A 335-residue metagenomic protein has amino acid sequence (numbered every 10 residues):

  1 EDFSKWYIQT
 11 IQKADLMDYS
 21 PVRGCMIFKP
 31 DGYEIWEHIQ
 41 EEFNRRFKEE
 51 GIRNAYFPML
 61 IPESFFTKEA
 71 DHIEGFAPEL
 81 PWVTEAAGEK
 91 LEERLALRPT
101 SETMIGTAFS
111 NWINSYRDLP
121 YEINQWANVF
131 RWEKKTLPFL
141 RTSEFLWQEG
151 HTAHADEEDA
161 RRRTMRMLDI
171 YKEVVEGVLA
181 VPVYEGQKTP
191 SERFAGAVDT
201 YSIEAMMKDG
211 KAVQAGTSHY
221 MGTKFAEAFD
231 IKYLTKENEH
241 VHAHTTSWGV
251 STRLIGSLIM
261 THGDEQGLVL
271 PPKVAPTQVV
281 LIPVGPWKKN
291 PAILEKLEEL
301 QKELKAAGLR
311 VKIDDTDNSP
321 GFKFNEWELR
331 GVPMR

Functional and structural regions predicted by a protein language model:
E1-R335: NTP/phosphate- and nucleic-acid-binding module
